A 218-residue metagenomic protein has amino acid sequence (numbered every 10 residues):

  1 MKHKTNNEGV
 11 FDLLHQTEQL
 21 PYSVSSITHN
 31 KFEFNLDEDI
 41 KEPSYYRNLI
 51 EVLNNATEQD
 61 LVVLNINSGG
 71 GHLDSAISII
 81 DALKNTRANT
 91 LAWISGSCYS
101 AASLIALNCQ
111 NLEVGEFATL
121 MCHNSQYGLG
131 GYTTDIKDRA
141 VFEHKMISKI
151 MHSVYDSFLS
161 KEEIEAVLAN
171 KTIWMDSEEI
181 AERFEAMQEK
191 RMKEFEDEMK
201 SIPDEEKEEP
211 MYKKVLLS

Functional and structural regions predicted by a protein language model:
M1-A101, N108-S218: N-terminal organellar transit peptides
